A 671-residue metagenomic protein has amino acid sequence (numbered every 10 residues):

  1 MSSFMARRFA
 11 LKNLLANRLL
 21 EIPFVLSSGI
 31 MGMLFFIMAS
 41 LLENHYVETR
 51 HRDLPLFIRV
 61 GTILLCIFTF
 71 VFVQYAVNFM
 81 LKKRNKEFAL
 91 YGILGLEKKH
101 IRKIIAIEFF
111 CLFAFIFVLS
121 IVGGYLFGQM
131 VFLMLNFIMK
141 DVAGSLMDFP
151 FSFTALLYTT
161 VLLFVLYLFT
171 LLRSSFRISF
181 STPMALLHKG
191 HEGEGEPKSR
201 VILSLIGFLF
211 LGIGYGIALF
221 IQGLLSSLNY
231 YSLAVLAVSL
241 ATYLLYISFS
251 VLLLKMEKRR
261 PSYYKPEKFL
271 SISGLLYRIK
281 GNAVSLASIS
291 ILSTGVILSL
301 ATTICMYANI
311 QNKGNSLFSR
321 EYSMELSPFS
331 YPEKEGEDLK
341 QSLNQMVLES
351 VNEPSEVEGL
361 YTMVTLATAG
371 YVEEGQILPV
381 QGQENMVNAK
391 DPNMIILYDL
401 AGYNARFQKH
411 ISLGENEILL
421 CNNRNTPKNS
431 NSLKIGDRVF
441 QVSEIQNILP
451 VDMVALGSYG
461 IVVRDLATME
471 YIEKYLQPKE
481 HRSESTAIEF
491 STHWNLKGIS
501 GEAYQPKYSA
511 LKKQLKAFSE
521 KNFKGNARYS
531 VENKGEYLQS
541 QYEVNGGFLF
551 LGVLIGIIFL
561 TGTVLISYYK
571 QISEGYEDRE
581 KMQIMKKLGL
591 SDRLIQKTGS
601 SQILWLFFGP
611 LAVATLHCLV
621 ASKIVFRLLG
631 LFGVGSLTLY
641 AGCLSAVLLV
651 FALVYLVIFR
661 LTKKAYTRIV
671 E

Functional and structural regions predicted by a protein language model:
M1-V60, A510-N526: Hydrophobic alpha-helical transmembrane segments
S2-M5, F180-E194, Y576-E577, T667-E671: Short cytosolic juxtamembrane segments of multi-pass membrane proteins
S3, R7-L11, K103, I107 (+10 more regions): Alpha-helical membrane-protein architecture signal
L20-S28, M33-I37, Y158-L166, G195-Q311 (+3 more regions): Alpha-helical transmembrane segments, especially those used as permease/efflux helices and single-pass anchors
S40-R52, I116, I121-A155, G212-N229 (+1 more regions): Short helix-loop junctions at transmembrane helix boundaries
L65-A89, I557-K581: A hydrophobic alpha-helix feature that marks transmembrane segments and, especially, their cytosolic C-terminal ends
K313-T561: Basic-flanked hydrophobic alpha-helices used for secretion and membrane insertion
